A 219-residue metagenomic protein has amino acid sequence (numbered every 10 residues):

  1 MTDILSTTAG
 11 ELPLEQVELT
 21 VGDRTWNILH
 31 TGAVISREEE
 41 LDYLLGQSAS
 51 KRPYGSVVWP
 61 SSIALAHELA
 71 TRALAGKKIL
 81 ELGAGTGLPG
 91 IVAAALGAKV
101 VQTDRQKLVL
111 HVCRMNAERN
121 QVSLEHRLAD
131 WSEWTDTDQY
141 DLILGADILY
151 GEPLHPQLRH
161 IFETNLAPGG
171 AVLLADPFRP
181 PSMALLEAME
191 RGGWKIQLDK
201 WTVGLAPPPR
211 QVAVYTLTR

Functional and structural regions predicted by a protein language model:
M1-R219: S-adenosylmethionine-dependent methyltransferases
